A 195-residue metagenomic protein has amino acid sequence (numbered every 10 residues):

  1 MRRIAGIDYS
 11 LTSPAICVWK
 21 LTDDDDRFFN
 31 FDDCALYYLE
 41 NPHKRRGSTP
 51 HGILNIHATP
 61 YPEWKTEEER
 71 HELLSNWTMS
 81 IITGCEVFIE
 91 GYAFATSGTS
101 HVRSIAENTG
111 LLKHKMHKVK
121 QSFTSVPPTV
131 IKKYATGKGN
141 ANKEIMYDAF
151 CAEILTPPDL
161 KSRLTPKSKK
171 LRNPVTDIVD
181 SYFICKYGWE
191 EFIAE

Functional and structural regions predicted by a protein language model:
M1-E195: Phosphate- and other anionic-substrate recognition elements at nucleic-acid/protein interfaces
